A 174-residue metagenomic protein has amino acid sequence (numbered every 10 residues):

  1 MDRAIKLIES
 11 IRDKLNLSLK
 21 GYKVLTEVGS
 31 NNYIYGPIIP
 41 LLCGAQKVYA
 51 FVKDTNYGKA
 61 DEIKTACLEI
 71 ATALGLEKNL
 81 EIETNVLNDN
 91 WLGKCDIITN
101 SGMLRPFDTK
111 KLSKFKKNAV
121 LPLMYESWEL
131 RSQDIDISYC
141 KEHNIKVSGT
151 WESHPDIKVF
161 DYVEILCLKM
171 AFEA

Functional and structural regions predicted by a protein language model:
L7-T26, W91-I97: Mobile, glycine- and charge-enriched loop segments and immediately flanking short secondary-structure elements within
K20-I34, V163-A174: Glycine-rich adenosine-cofactor-binding loop
G29-I34, T55, R105, W128-R131: Gly/Ser/Thr-rich loops at beta-strand to alpha-helix junctions that form or flank small-molecule/cofactor-binding
Y33-C43: Conserved SAM-binding loop of SAM-dependent methyltransferases across substrates and taxa, primarily the Class I
L42, K47-L74: Glycine-rich phosphate-binding loop and adjoining beta1-alpha1-beta2 segment of Rossmann-like nucleotide-binding folds
A71-T84, H143-I145: A short helix-to-beta-strand connector/capping loop
I82-L92: Short acidic low-complexity segments
G93-A174: Phosphate/diphosphate ligand-binding glycine-rich loop within oxidoreductases
